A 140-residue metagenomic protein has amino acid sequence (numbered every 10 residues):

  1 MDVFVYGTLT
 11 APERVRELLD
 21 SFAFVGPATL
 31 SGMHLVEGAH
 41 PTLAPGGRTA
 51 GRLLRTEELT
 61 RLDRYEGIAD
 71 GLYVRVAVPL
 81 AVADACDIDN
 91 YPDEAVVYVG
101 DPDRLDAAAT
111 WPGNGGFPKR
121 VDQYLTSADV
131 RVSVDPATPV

Functional and structural regions predicted by a protein language model:
M1-V140: Glycine-aromatic micro-motifs
